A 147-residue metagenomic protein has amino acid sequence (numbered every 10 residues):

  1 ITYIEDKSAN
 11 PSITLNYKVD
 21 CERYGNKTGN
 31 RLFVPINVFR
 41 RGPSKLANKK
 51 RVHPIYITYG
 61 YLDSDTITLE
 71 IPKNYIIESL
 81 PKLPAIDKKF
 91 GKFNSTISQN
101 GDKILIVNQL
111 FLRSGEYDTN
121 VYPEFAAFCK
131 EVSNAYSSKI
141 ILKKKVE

Functional and structural regions predicted by a protein language model:
I1-E147: A sensor for short, sequence-defined functional sites
